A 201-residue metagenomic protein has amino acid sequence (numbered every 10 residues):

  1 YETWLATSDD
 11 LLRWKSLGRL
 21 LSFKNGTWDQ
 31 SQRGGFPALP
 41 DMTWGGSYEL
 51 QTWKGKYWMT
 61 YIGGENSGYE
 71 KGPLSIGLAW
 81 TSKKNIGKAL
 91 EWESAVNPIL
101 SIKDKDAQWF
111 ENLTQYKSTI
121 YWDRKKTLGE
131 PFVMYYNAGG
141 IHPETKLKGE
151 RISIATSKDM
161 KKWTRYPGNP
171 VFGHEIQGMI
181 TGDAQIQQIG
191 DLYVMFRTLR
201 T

Functional and structural regions predicted by a protein language model:
Y1-G35, L39-Y116, Y121-G182, Q187-T201: Beta-rich carbohydrate-recognition and catalytic domains
